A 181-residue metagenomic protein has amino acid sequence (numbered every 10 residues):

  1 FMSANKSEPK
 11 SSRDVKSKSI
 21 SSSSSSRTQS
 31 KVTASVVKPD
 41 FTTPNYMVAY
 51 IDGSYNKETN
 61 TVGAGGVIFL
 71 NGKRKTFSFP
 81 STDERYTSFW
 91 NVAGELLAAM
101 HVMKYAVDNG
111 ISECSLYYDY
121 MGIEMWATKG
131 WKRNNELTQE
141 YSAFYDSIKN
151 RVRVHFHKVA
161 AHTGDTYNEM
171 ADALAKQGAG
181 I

Functional and structural regions predicted by a protein language model:
F1-K57: Basic, amphipathic N-terminal segments that precede the first structured/catalytic domain
R13, R27, R74, R85 (+2 more regions): Arginine residue identity/basic-tract feature
R13, S24-R27, A171-D172, K176-I181: Charged phosphate-binding loop/patch that engages nucleotide di/tri-phosphates or the phosphate backbone of nucleic
V32-A93, K104-Y105: RNase H-like nuclease fold core
S54-N60, M100-M170, L174, G178-A179: RNase H catalytic domain
G94-A98: Loop-to-helix element that buttresses phosphate recognition and phosphoryl-transfer chemistry
